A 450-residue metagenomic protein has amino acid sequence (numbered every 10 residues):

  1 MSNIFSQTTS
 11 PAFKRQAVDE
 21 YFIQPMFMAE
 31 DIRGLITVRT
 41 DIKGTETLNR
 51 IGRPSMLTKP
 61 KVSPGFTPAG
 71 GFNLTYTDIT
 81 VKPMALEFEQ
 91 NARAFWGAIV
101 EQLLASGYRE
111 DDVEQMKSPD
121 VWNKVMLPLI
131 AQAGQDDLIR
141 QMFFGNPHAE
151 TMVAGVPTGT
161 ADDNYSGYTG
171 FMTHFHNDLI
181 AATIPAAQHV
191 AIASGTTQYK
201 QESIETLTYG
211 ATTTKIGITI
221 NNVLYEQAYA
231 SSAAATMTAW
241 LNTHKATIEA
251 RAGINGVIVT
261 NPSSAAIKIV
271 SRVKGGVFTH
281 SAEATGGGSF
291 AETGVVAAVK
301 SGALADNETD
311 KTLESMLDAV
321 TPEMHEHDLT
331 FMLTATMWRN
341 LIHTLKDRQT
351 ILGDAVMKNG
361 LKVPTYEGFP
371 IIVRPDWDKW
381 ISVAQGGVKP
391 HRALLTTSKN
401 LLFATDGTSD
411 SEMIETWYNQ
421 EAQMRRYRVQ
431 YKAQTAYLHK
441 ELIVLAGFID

Functional and structural regions predicted by a protein language model:
S2-I51, E114, G159-A191, I269 (+3 more regions): Sequence/fold signature of self-assembling virion shell proteins
I23-L104, A154-H174: Assembly/oligomerization interface modules of large self-assembling protein complexes
A85-E89, V100-E101, S118-L138: Internal, well-ordered alpha/beta segment that forms a basic, Gly-enriched binding/recognition surface
K124, P128, Q132, T238-N242 (+3 more regions): Solvent-exposed, polar/charged alpha-helical surfaces in well-ordered, non-transmembrane soluble domains, broadly
A131, Q135-I139, F143, K245 (+1 more regions): Sec-exported extracytoplasmic/periplasmic mature domains
I139-N164, P262: Short, glycine/acidic-rich hinge or "gate" loops at secondary-structure transitions that mediate conformational
V190-G210: Disulfide-bonded cysteine-rich modules in secreted/extracellular proteins, activating on the conserved Cys frameworks
T206-A284, A303: Extended, beta-strand-rich, solvent-exposed assembly scaffolds of outer structural proteins
